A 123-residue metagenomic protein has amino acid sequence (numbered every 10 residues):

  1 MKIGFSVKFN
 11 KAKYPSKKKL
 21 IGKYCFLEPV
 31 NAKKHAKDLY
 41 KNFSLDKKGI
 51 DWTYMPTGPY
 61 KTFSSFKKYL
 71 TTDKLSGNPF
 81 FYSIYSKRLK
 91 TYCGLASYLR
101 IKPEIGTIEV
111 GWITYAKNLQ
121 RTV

Functional and structural regions predicted by a protein language model:
M1-V123: GNAT-family acyltransferases
